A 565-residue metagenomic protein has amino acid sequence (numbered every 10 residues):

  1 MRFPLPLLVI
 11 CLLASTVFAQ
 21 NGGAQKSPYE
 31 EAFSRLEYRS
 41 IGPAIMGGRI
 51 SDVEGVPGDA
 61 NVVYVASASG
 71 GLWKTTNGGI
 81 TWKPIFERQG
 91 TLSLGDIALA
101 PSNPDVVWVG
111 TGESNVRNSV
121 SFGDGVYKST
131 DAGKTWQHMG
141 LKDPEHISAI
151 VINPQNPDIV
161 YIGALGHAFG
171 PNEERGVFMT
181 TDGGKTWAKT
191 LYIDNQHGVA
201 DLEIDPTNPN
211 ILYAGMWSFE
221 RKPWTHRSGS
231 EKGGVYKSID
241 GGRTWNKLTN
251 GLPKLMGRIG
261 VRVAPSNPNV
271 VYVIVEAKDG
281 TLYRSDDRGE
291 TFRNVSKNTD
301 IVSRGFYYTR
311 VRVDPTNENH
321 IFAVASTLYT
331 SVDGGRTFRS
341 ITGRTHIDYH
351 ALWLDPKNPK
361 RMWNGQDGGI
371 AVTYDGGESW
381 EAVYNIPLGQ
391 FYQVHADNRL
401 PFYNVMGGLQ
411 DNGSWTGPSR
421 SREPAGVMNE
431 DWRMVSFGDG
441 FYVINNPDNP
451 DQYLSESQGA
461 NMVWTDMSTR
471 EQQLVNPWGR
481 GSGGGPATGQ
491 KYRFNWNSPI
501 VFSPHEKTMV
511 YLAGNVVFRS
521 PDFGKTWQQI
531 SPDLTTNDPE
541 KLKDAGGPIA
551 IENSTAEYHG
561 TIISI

Functional and structural regions predicted by a protein language model:
P4-T16: Bacterial N-terminal signal peptides
Q20-I565: Beta-propeller blade termini and top-face loops
